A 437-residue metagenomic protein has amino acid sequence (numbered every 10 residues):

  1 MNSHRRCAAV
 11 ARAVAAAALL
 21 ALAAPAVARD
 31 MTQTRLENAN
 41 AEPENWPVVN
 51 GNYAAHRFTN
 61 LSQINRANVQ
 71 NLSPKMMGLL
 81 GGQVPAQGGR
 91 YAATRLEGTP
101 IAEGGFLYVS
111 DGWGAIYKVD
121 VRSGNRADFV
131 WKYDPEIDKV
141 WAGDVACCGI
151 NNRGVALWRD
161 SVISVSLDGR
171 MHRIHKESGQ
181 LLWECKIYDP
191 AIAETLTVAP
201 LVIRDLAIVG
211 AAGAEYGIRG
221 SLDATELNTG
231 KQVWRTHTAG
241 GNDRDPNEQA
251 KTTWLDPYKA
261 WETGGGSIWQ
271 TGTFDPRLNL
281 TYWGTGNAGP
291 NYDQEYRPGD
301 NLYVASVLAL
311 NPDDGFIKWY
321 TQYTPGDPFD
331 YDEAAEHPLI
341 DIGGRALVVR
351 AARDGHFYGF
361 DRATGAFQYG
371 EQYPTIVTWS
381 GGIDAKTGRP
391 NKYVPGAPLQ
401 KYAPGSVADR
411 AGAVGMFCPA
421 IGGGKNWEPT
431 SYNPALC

Functional and structural regions predicted by a protein language model:
M1-V10: N-terminal secretory signal peptides that target proteins for export/translocation
R12-A23: Bacterial N-terminal signal peptides
A24-A28: Sec/Tat signal peptide C-region and signal peptidase I cleavage site
R29-K75, G241-E248, Q400-V407: Blade/loop signatures of beta-propeller domains
W46-N50, A92-A115, D144-M171, T195-Y216 (+5 more regions): Repeat-blade elements of multi-bladed beta-propeller folds
P47, Y53-T59, G82-G88, Y117 (+2 more regions): Short, solvent-exposed loop/turn elements at domain surfaces
T59-Y108, A142-D144, G415-P419: Asp/Glu-centered strand-loop micro-motifs enriched in Gly/Pro and often flanked by an aromatic residue
Q70-G81, I116-A146, W158, R170-A191 (+4 more regions): Extracytoplasmic/lumenal domain signature
